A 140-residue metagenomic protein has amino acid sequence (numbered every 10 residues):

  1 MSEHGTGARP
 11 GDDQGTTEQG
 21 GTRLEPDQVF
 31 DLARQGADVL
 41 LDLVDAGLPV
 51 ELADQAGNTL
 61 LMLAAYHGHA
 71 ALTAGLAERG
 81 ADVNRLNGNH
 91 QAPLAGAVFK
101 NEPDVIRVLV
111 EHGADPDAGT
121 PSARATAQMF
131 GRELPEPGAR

Functional and structural regions predicted by a protein language model:
L32-A33, A65, V98: Specific position within ankyrin or ankyrin-like helical repeats
Q35-G36, G68, N101: Ankyrin-repeat intra-repeat helix-capping/turn positions
V39-L40, A71-L72, D104-V105, E133-P135: Conserved ankyrin/ankyrin-like repeat signature
